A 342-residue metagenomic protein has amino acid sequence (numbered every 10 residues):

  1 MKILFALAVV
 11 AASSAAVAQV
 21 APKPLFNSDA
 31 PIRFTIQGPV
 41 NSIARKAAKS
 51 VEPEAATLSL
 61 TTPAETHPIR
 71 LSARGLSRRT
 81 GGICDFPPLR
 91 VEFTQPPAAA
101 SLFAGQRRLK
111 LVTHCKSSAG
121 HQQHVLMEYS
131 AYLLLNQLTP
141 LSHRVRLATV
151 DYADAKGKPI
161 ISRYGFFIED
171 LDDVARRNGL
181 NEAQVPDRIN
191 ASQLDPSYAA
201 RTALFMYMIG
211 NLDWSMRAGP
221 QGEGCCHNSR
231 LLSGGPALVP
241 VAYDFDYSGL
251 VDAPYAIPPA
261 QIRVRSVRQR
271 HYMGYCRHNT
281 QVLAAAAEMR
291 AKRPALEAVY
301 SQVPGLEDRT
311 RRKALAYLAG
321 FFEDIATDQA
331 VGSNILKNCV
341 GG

Functional and structural regions predicted by a protein language model:
M1-L4: Positively charged n-region of N-terminal signal peptides that target proteins for export
L7-V10: Secretory targeting and sorting signals
S13-A15: N-terminal signal peptide c-region/cleavage motif recognized by signal peptidases
Q19-G342: Phosphate/dinucleotide-binding and metal-coordinating scaffold of catalytic cores in nucleotide-dependent enzymes
